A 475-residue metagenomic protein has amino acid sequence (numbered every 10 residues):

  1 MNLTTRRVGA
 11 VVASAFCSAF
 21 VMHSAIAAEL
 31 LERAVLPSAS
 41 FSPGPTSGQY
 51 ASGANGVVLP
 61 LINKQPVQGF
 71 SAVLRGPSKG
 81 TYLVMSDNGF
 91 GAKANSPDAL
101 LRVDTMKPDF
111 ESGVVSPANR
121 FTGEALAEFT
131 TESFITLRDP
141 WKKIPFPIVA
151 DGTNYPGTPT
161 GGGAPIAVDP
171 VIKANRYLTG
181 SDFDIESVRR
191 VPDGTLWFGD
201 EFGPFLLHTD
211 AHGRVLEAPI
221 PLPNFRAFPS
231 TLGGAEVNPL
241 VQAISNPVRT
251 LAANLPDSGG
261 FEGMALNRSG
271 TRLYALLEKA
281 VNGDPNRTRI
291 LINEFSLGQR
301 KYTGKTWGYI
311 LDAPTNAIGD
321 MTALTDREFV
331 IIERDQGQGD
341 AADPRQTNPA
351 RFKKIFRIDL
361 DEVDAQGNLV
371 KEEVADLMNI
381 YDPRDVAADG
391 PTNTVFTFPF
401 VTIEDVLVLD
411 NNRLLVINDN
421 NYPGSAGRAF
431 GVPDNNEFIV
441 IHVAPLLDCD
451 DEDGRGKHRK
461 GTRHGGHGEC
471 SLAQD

Functional and structural regions predicted by a protein language model:
N2, V21, E29-L30, V35 (+1 more regions): Acidic/proline-rich low-complexity IDRs
N2-I26: Gram-negative bacterial Sec-dependent N-terminal signal peptides
T4, G9, I355, R459-T462: Residue-level detector of intrinsically disordered/flexible regions characterized by low predicted structural confidence
A13, P445, H464-H467: Secretory pathway export signals and precursors
I26-R459: Sequence/structural signature of beta-propeller domains
E452-D475: Ser/Thr/Gly/Pro-rich low-complexity, disordered linker/stalk segments of secreted and cell-surface proteins
